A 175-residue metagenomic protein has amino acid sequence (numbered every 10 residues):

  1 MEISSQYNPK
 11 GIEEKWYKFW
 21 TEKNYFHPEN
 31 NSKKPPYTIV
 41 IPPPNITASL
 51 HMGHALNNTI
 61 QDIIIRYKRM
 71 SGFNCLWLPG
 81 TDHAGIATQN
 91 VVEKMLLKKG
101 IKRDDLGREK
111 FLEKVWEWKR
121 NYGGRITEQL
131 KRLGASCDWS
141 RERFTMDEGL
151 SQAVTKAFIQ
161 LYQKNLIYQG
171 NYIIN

Functional and structural regions predicted by a protein language model:
M1-N175: N-terminal, positively charged nucleic-acid-binding surface of large information/translation enzymes
